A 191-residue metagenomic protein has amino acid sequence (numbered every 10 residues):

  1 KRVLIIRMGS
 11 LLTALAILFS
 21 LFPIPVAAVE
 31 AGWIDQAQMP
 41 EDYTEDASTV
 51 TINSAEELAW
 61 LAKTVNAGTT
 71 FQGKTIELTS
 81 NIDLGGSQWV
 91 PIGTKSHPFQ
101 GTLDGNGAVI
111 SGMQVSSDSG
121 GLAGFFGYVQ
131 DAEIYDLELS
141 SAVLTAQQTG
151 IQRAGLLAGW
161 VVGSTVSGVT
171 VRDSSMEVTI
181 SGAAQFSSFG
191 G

Functional and structural regions predicted by a protein language model:
L4-L18: Sec-dependent N-terminal signal peptides
L18-A27: C-terminal segment of classical bacterial N-terminal signal peptides
A27-G191: Surface-exposed repetitive/solenoidal architectures
